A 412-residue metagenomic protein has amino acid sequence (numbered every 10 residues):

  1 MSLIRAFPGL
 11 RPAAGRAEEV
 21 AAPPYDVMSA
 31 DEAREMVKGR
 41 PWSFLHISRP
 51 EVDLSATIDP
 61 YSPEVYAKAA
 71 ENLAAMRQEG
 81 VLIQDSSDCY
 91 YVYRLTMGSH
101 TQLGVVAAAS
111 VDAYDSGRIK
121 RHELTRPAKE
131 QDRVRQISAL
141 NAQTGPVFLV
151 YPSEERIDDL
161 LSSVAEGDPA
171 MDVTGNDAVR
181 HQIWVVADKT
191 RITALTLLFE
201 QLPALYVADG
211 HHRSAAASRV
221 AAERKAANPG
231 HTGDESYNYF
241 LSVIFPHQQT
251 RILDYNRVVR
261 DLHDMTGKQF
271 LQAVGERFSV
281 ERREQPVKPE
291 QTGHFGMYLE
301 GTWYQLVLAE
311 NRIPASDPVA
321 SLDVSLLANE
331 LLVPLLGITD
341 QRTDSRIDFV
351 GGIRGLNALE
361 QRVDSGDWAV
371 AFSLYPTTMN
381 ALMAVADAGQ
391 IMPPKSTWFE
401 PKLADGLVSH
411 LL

Functional and structural regions predicted by a protein language model:
M1-L412: Surface-exposed, charge/polar-rich loops and edge strands
